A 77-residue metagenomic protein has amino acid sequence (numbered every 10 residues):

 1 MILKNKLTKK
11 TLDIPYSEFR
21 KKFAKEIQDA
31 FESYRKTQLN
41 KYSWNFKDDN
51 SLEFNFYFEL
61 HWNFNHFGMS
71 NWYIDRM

Functional and structural regions predicted by a protein language model:
M1-K6: A short beta-strand micro-motif
L7-K9, S51: Glycine-centered tight beta-turn/hairpin loop motif at sheet-sheet or coil-to-beta transitions
K10-I14: A short, exposed loop/beta-hairpin motif centered on an aromatic-Gly-Thr core
Y16-M77: Acidic, low-complexity, intrinsically disordered interaction modules
